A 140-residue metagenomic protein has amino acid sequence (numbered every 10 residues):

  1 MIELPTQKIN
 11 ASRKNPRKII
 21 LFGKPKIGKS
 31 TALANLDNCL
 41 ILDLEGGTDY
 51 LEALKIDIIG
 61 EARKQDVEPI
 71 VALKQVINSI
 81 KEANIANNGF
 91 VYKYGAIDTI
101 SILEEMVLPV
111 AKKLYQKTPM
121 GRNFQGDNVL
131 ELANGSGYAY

Functional and structural regions predicted by a protein language model:
I2-Q7, A11-I97, S101-M106: Conserved P-loop
I100-Y140: P-loop NTPase motor core
